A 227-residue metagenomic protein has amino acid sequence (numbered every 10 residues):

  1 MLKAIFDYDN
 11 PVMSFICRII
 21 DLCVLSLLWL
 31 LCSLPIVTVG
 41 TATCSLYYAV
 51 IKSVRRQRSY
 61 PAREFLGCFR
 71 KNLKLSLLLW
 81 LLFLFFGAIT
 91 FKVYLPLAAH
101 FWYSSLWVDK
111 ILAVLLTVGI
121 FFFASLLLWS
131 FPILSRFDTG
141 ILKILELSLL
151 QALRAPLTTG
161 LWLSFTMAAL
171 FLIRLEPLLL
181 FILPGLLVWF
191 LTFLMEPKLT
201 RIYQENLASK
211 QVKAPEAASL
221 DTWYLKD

Functional and structural regions predicted by a protein language model:
M1-A113, S125-D227: Helix-coil boundary and N-terminal low-complexity module in membrane systems
V118-A124: Generic alpha-helical transmembrane segments
